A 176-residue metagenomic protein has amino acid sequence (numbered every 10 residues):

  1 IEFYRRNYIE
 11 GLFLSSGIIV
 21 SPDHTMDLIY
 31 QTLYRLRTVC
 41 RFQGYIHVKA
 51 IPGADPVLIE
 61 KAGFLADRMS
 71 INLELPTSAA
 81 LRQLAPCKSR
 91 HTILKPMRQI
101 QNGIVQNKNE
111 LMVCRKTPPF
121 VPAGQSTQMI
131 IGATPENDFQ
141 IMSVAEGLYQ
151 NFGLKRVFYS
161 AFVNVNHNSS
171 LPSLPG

Functional and structural regions predicted by a protein language model:
I1, F139-Q140: Glycine-rich anion/phosphate-binding loops
I1-T127, T134, L148-Y149, V163-L174: Conserved Radical SAM active-site core
I141-F162, P175-G176: Helix-loop elements that line ligand-binding/catalytic pockets
